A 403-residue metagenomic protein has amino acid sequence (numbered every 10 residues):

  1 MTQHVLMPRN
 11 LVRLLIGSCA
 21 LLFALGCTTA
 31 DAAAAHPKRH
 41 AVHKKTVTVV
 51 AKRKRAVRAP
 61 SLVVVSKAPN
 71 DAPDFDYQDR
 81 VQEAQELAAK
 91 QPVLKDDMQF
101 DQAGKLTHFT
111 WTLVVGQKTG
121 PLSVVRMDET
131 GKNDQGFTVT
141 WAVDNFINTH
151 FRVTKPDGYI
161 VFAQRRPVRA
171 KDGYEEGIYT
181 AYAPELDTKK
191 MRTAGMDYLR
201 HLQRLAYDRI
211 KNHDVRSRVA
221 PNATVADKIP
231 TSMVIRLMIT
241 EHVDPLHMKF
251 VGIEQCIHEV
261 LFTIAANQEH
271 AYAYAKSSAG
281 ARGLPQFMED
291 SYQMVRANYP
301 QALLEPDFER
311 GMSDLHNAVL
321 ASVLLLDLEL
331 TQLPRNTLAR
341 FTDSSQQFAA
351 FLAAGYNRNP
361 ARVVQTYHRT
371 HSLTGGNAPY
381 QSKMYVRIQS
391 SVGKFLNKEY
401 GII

Functional and structural regions predicted by a protein language model:
T2-G17, L21-S278, A302-E309, L320-A354 (+1 more regions): Cell-wall glycan-active module
G280-A302, L315-L330: A structural motif
R310-D314: Pocket-edge positions in alpha/beta enzyme catalytic cores
